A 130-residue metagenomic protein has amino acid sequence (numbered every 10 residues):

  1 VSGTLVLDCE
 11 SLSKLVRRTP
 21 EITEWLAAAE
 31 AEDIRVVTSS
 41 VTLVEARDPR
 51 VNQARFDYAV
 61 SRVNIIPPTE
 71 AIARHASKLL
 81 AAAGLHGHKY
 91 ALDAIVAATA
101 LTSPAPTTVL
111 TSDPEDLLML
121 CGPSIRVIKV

Functional and structural regions predicted by a protein language model:
V1-T38, R47-V63: Short, well-structured N-terminal submotif of metal-dependent ribonuclease cores
S2-T4, S11, W25, L101-V130: Acidic, PIN/NYN-like endoribonuclease modules and their adjacent C-terminal/linker elements
L12-S13, L43-A46, A73, L117: A generic structural signal for short hydrophobic patches within well-formed alpha-helices
V37, I66, R126-I128: General small-molecule cofactor/ligand-binding pocket signal
T42, N64-L85, A94: Acidic catalytic patch
A46, K89-T108: Acidic, metal-associated active-site segment
